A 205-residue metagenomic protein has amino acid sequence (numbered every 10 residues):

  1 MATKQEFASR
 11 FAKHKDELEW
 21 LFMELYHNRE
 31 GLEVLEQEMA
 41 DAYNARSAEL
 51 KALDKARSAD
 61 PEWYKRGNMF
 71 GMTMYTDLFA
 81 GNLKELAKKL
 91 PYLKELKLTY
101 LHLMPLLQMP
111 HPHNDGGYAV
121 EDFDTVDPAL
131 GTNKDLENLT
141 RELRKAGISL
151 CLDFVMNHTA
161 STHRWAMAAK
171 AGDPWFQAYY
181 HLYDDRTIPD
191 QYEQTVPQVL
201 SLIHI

Functional and structural regions predicted by a protein language model:
M1-F70, Y75-D77, G81, A129 (+2 more regions): Alpha-amylase-like alpha-glycosidases and glucanotransferases acting on alpha-linked glucans and related
W63-R66, Y92, L96: Short secondary-structure boundary/capping segments within folded domains
N82-Y92: Short, acidic/polar
K94-N138, I148, M156-T162: Aromatic-lined carbohydrate-binding/catalytic grooves of carbohydrate-active enzymes
